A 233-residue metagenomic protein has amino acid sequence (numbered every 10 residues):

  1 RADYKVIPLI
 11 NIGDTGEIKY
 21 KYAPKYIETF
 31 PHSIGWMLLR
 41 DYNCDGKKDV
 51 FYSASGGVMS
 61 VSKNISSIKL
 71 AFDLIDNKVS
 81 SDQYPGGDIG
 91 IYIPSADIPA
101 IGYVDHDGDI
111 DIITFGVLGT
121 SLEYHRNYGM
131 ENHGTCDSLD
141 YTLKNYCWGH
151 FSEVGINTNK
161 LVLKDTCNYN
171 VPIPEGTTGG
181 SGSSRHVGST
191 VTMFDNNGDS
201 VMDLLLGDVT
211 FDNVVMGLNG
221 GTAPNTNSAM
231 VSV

Functional and structural regions predicted by a protein language model:
R1-V233: Beta-propeller-forming repeat regions
